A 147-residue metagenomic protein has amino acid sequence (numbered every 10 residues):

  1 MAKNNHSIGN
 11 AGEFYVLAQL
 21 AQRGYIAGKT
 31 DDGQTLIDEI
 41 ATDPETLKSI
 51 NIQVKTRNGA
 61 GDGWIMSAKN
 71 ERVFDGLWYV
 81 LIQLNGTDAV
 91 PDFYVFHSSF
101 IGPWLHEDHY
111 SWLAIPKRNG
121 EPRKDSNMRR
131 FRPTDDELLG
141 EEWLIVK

Functional and structural regions predicted by a protein language model:
M1-T35, I40-K147: Mixed-charge (Asp/Glu-Lys/Arg
